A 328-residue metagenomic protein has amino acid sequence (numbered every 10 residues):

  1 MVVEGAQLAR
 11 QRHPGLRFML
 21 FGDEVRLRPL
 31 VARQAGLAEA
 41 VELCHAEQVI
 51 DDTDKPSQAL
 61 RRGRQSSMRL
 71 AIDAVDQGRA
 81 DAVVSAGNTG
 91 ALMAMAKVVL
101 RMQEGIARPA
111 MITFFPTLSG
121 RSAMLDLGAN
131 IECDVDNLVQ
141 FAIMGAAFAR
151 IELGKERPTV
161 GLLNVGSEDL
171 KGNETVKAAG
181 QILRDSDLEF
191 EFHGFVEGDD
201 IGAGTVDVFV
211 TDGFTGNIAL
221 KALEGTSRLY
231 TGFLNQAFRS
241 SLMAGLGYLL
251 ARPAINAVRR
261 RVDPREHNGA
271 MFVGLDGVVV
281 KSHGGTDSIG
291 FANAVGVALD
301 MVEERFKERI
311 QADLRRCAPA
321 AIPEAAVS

Functional and structural regions predicted by a protein language model:
M1, R12-L20, V25-R28, Q34 (+3 more regions): Glycine-rich phosphate/diphosphate-binding loop of Rossmann-like nucleotide-binding domains
L20-G22, E42-C44, S85-G87, F114-F115 (+5 more regions): Short beta-strand segments
G36-R79: Phosphate/nucleotide-donor binding subsite
Q48-V49, N88-A91, V98, V165-E168 (+2 more regions): Short glycine-rich anion-binding loops that position phosphate/pyrophosphate groups of nucleotides and phosphorylated
R64, M68, D73-K97, G213: Glycine/serine-rich anion-binding loops at beta->alpha junctions that coordinate negatively charged ligand groups
D81, G87-N137, F141: Glycine/threonine-rich beta-strand-loop-alpha-helix active-site module that forms ligand/phosphate-binding
K97-M111, P116-S122, T205-F209, G213-E324: Glycine-rich phosphate/nucleotide-binding loop
